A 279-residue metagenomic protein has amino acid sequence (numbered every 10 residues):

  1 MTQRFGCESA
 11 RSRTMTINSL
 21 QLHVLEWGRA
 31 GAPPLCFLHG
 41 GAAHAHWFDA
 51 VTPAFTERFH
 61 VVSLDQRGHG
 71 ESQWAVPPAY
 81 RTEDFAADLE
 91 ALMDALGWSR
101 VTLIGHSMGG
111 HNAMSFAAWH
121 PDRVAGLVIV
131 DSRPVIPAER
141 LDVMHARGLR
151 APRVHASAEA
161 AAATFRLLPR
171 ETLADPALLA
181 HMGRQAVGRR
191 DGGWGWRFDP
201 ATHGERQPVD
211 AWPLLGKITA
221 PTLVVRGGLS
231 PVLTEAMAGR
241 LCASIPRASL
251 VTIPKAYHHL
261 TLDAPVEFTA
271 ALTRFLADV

Functional and structural regions predicted by a protein language model:
M1-L35, E57-F59, W98-S99, T273-V279: Alpha/beta-hydrolase fold catalytic core
H23-W74: Conserved HGGG/HGGXW glycine-rich cap/lid loop of the alpha/beta-hydrolase fold
D84-V101: Conserved acidic catalytic loop of the alpha/beta-hydrolase fold
S99-A138: Conserved hydrolase catalytic core segment
V154-V209, L214: Conserved alpha/beta-hydrolase catalytic His-Asp/Glu region
V187-A243, T252: Conserved serine/cysteine hydrolase catalytic core
S244-H258: Catalytic histidine neighborhood in serine/cysteine hydrolases with alpha/beta-hydrolase-type architecture
A256-P265, T269: Catalytic histidine-centered segment of alpha/beta-hydrolase-like enzymes
